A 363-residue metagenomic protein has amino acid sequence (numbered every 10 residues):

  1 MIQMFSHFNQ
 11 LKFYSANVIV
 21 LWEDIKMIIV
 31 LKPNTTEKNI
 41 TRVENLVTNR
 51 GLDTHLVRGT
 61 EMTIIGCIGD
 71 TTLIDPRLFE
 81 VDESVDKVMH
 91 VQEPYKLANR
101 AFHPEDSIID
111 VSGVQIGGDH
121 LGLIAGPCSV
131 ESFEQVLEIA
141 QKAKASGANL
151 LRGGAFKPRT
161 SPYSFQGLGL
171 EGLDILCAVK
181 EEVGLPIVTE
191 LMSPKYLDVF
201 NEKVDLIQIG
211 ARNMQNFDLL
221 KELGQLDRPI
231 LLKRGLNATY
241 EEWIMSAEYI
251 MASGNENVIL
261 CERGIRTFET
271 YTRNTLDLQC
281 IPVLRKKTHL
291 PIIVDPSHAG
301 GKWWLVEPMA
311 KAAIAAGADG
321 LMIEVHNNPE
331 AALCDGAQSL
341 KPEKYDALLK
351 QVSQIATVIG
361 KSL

Functional and structural regions predicted by a protein language model:
Q3, Q10-L123: Non-catalytic terminal accessory/regulatory regions of metabolic enzymes
K32, L185-S193, D205-N216, P229-Y240 (+2 more regions): Catalytic beta/alpha-barrel core
A101-E105, S161-D174, K195-Y196, A211-D227 (+3 more regions): Active-site-adjacent beta->alpha loops and helix N-cap segments on the catalytic face of soluble alpha/beta enzymes
L121-E138, P162-Q166, V188-E190, A211 (+2 more regions): Active-site mouth loops of central-metabolism enzymes
G122-P127, L151-G153, I187-T189, I207-I209 (+4 more regions): Hydrophobic faces of well-ordered beta-strands that scaffold small-molecule active sites in alpha/beta enzyme cores
R152-L170, N327-S339: Glycine-rich, proline-tolerant flexible connector loops at the mouths of alpha/beta enzymes
Q166-V188, L223-P229, C280-I292, Q338-G360: Alpha-helix-loop-beta-strand connector modules within alpha/beta enzyme cores
L226-V325: Catalytic alpha/beta core domains of metabolic enzymes, predominantly
